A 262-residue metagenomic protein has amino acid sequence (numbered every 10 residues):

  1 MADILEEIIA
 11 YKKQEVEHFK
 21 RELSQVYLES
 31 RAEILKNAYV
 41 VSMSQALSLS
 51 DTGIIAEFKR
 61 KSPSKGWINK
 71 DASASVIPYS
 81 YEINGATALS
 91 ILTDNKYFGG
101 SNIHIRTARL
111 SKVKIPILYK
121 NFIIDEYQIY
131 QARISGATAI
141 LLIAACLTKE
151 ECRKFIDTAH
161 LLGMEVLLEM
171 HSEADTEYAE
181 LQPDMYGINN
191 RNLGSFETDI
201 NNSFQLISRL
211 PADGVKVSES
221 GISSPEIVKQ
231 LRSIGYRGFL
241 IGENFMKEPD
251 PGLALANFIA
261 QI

Functional and structural regions predicted by a protein language model:
A2-N69: An N-cap/entry alpha-helix motif that binds or orients negatively charged groups
E6, T87, T138, D184 (+1 more regions): Receiver (REC) domain switch/active-site residues of two-component response regulators
Y11, K59-K61, D94, F122 (+5 more regions): Active-site beta-loop-alpha junctions enriched in small/polar residues
F58, K65-L167, D175-A179, S203-L206: N-terminal active-site wall of soluble small-molecule enzyme domains
I91, Q131-E151, I188-E197, Y236-L255: Glycine-rich phosphate-binding active-site loops on the catalytic face of alpha/beta enzymes
I124-G136, E173-Q182, S218, I222-I241: Catalytic cores of alpha/beta
Q205-R209, R232, K247-I262: C-terminal helical cap(s) of enzyme catalytic domains, especially alpha/beta-barrels
